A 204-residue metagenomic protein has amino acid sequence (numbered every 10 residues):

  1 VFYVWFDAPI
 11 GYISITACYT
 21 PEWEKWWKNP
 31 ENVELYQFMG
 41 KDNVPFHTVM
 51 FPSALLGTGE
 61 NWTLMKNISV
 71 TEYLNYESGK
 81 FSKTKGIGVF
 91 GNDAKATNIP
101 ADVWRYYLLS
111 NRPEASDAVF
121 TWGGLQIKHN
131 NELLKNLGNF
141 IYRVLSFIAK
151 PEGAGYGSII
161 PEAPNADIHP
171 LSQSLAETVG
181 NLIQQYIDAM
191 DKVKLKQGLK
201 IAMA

Functional and structural regions predicted by a protein language model:
V1-K150, K200-A202: Structured secondary-structure scaffolds
A17, T58-G59, I187-M190, K194: Structural motif corresponding to the C-terminal cap of alpha-helices
C18, E22-K25, A115, I141-Y186: Conserved, charged catalytic cores of large soluble enzymes
F51, V89-D93, N165-P170, K194: Secondary-structure junction/capping motif
G88-G91, W122-G123, G180-V193: Acidic/His metal-coordination segments adjacent to aromatic residues that form catalytic metal sites in metalloenzymes
H129, L133, L171, K194: Conserved acidic
K135, Y142, E177-Q184, D188 (+2 more regions): Internal, well-ordered alpha-helical scaffold/interface segments that support domain packing or protein-protein contacts
G153, L195-K196: Aromatic-residue-lined binding/catalytic grooves and analogous aromatic/hydrophobic interfacial grooves in multimeric
